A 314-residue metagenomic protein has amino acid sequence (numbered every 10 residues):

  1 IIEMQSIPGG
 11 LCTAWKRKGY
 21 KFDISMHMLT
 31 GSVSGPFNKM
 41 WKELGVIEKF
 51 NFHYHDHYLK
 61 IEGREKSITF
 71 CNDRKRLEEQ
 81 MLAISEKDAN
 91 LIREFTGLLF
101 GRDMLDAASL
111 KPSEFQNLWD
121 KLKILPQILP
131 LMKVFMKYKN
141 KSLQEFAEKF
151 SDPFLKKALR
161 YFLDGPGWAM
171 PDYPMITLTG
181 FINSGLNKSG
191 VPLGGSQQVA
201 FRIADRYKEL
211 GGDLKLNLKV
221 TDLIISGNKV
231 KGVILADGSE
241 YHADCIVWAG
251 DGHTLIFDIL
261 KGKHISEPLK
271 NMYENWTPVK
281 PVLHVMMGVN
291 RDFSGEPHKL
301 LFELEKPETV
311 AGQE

Functional and structural regions predicted by a protein language model:
I1-A107: N-terminal glycine-rich phosphate/pyrophosphate-binding loop and immediately adjacent elements
I2, Y54, K157-A158, L216 (+1 more regions): General beta-strand structural signal in soluble alpha/beta enzymes
M26-G31, L163-D164, W168, V282: Glycine-rich phosphate/pyrophosphate-binding beta-alpha loops
M40-L44, E48, D103, A107-L110 (+6 more regions): A generic secondary-structure signal for well-formed alpha-helical elements
C71, K137, K141, G190-L193 (+7 more regions): Conserved structured core elements
F100-L210: Active-site/ligand-binding neighborhood in enzyme catalytic cores
Y207-T221: A conserved beta-strand/loop element that lines the FAD pocket in flavoprotein oxidoreductases
K219-E314: Mid-domain catalytic core of redox enzymes that form a hydrophobic substrate pocket/lid adjacent to a catalytic redox
